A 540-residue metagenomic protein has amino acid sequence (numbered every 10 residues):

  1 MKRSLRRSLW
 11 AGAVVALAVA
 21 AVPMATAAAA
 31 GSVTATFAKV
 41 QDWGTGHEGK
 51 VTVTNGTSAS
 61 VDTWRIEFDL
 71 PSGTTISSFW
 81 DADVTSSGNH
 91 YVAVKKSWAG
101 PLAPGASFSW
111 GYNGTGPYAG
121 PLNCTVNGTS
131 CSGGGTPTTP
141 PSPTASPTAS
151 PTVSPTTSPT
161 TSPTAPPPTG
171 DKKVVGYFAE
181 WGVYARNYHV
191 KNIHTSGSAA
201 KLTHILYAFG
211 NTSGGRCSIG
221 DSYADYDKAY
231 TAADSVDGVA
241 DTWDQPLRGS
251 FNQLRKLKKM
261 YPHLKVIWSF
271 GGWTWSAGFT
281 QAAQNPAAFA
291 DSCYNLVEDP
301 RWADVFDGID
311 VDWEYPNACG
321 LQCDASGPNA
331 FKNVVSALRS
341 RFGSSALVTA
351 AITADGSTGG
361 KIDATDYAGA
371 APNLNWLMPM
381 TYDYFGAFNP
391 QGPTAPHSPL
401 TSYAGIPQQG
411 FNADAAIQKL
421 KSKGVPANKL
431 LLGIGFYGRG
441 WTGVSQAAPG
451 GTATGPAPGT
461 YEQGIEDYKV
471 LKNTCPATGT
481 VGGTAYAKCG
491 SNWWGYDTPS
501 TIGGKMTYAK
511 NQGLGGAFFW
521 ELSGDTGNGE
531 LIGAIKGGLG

Functional and structural regions predicted by a protein language model:
K2-S4, W10, A21-V22, T26-G170 (+1 more regions): Extracellular low-complexity, O-glycosylation-prone Ser/Thr/Pro/Gly-rich "stalks" and linkers flanking catalytic
V51, G105, I205, W268 (+5 more regions): Conserved, mostly hydrophobic/aromatic
P168-D299: Glycan-recognition patch characteristic of GH18 chitinases/ENGases and related GlcNAc/peptidoglycan-binding proteins
G176-V183, Y207-T212, S269-W273, I309-P316 (+6 more regions): Active-site-proximal beta-strand/loop segments in catalytic clefts of secreted hydrolases
G182-A199, A282-W302, T358-A368, A413 (+2 more regions): Short, acidic/polar
V183, K469-G540: Extracellular low-complexity, Gly/Ser/Thr-rich intrinsically disordered linkers and protease-sensitive activation/hinge
R216-V239, P316-E466: Substrate-binding surface in catalytic domains of secreted glycosidases
G271, C293-A325, D383: Active-site groove signature of glycoside hydrolases
